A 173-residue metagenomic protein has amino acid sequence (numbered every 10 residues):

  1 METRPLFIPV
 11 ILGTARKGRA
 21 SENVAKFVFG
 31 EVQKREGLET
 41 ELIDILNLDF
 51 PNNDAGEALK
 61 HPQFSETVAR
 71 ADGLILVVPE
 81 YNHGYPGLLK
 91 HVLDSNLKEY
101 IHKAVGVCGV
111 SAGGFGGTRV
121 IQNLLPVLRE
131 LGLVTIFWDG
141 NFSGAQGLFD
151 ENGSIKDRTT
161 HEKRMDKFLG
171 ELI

Functional and structural regions predicted by a protein language model:
M1-N96, I155-I173: N-terminal beta1-alpha1-beta2 submodule of the flavodoxin-like/Rossmannoid cofactor-binding fold
E41-F50, K98, G132-N152: Mobile beta-alpha loop/short-helix "lid" or hinge segments that flank ligand
L42, G73-P86, G113-N123, N141-D150 (+1 more regions): Hydrophobic transmembrane alpha-helix bundles
I101-H102: His-Asp phosphorelay/catalytic-motif detector in bacterial-type signaling
V105-A145, T160: Short, glycine-/small-residue-rich phosphate/pyrophosphate-handling segment
